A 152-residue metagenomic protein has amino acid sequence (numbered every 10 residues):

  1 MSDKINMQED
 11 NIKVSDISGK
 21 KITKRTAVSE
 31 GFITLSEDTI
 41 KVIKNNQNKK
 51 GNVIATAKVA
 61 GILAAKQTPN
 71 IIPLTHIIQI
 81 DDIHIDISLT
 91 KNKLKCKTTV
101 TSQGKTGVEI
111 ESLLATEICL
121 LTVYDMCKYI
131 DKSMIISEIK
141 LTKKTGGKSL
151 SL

Functional and structural regions predicted by a protein language model:
M1-I54, V59-L74, D86-L152: C-terminal binding/interaction regions
H76-Q79: Translation machinery proteins
D82: G2-box/ATP-lid motif of Bergerat-fold
